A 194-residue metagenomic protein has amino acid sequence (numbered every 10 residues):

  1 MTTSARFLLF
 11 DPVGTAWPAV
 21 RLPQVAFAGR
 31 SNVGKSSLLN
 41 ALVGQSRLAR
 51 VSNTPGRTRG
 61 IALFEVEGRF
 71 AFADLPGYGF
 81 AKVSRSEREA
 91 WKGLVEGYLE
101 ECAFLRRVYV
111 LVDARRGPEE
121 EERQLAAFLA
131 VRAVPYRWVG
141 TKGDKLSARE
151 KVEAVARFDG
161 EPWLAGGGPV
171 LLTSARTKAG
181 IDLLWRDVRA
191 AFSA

Functional and structural regions predicted by a protein language model:
M1-K82, S193: Conserved G1/Walker A P-loop phosphate-binding module
T2-T15, K145-A194: Canonical P-loop GTPase G-domain recognition
P12, R57, F70, G77-G79 (+3 more regions): Conserved nucleotide-binding/hydrolysis micro-motifs of P-loop NTPases
R21, R47, G60, A71 (+8 more regions): Helical mechanochemical/support elements of P-loop NTPase systems and associated helical scaffolds
S46, F70, L99-C102, A133 (+3 more regions): Conserved NTP-handling cores and scaffolds of large molecular machines
F64, T141, L184: Residue-level signal for inorganic ion chemistry
V66-R106: Conserved nucleotide-sensing/catalytic segment adjacent to the nucleotide-binding pocket in NTP-handling enzymes
G93-G168: Conserved C-terminal guanine-recognition region of P-loop GTPase G domains, centered on the G4
